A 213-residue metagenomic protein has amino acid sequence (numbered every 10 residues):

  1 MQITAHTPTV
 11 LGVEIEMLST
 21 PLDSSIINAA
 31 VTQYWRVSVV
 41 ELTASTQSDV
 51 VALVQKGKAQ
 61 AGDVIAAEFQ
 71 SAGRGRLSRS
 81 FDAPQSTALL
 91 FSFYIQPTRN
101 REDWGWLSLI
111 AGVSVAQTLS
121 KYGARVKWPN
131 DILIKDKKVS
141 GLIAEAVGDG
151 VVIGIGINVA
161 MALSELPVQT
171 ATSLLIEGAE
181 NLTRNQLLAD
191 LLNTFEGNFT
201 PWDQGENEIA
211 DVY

Functional and structural regions predicted by a protein language model:
M1-T118: N-terminal lobe of the biotin/lipoate ligase/transferase fold
Q33, L42, E68-F69, D82-A88 (+1 more regions): Catalytic beta-strand/loop module used to bind and position nucleotide/cofactor moieties in cofactor-attachment
